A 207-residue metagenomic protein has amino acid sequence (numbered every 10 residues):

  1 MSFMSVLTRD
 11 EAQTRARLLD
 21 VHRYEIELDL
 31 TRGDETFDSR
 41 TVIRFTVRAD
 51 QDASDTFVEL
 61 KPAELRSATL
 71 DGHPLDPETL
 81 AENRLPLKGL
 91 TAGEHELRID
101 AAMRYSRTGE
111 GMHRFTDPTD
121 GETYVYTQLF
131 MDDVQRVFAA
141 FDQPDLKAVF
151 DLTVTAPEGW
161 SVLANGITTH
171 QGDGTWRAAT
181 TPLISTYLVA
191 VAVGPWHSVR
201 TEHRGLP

Functional and structural regions predicted by a protein language model:
M1-P207: Acidic/His-enriched low-complexity segments
